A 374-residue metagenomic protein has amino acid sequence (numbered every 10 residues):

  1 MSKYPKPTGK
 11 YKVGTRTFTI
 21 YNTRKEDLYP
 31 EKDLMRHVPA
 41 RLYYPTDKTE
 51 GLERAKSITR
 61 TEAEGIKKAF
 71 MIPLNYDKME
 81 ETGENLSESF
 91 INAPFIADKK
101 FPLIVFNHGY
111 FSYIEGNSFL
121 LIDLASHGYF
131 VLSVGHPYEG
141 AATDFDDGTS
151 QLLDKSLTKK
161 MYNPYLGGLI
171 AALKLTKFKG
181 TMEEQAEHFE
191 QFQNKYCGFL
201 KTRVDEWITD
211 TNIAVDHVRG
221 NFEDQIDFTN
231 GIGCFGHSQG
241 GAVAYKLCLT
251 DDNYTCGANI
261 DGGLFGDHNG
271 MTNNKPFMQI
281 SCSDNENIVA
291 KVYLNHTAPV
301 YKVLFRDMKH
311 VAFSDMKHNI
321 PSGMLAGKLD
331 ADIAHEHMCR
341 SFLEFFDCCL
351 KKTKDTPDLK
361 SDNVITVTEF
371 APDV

Functional and structural regions predicted by a protein language model:
M1-I104: Domain-level recognition of soluble alpha/beta enzyme cores, biased toward histidine phosphatases/phosphomutases
S2-P5, K12, T23, P30 (+3 more regions): Alpha/beta-hydrolase-fold serine-hydrolase catalytic core, especially in secreted/extracellular enzymes
L42, L124, T211, I232 (+2 more regions): Divalent metal-coordination and catalytic microenvironments
Y44, F106-Y110, S238, C282: Glycine-rich His-Gly loop
T82-D144, N285-N287: Short substrate-entry loop that stabilizes the transition state in hydrolases
D144-Q225: Alpha/beta-hydrolase active-site loop
I213-T272: Primarily recognizes the serine-hydrolase "nucleophile elbow" in alpha/beta-hydrolase and SGNH/GDSL folds
T255-D315: The feature captures the conserved acid-bearing segment of alpha/beta-hydrolase catalytic domains
